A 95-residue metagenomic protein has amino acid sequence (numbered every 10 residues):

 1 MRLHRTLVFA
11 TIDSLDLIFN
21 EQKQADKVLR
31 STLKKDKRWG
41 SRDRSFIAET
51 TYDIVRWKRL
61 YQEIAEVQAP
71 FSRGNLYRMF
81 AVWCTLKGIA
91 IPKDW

Functional and structural regions predicted by a protein language model:
M1-W95: Class I Rossmann-like S-adenosyl-L-methionine
